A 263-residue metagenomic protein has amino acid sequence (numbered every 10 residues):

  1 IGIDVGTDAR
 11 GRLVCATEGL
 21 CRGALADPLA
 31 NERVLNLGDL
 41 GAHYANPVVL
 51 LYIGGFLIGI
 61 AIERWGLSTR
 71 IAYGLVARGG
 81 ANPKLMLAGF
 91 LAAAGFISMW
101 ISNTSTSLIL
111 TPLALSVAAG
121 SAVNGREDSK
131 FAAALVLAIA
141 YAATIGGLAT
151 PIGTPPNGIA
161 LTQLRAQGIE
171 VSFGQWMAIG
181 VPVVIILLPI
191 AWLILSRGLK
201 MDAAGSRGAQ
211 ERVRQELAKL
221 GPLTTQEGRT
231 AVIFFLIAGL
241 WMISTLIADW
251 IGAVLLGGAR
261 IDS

Functional and structural regions predicted by a protein language model:
I1-L51, Q167-I169, Q175-S263: Hydrophobic transmembrane alpha-helices of multi-pass small-molecule transporters
A9-G19, I62, Y141-P155: Alpha-helical transmembrane segments of integral membrane proteins, especially early/N-terminal helices
A9-R10, A16-S129, D249-G252: Membrane-embedded alpha-helical segments and adjacent helix-loop junctions characteristic of multi-pass solute
R22, S102, T106, T150 (+3 more regions): Alpha-helical transmembrane segments and their lipid-water interface positions in multi-pass membrane proteins
V76-A81, D128, A138, V213-T224: Membrane-interface segments at loop-to-transmembrane junctions
P83-F96, V123-G146, G174-I179, I185: Alpha-helical transmembrane segments of multi-pass membrane proteins
